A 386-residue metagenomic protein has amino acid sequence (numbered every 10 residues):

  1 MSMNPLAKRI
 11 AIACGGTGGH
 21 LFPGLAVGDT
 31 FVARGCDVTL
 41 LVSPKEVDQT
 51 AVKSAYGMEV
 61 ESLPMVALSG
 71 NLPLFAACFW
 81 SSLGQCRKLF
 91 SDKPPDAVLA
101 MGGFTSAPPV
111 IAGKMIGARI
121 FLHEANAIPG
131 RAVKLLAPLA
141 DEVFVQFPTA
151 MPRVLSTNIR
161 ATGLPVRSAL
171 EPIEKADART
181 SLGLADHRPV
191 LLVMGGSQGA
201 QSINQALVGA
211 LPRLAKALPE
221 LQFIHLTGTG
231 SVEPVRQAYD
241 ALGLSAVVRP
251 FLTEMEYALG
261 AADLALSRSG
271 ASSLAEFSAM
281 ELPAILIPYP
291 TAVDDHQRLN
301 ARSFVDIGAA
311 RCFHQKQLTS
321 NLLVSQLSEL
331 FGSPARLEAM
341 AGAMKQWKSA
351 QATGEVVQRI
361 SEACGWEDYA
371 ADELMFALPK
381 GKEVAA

Functional and structural regions predicted by a protein language model:
A7-G15, V32-C78, T162, T229-S231: Conserved nucleotide-sugar phosphate-binding/catalytic loop shared by glycosyltransferases and other
H20-V32: Short amphipathic alpha-helix
D37, V47, M58-E59, K114-A176: Active-site-proximal region of nucleotide-activated glycan assembly enzymes, centered on histidine/acidic-rich loops
L41, E46-Y56, K175-T180, L184-A265 (+4 more regions): Donor-nucleotide binding loops and adjacent catalytic segments primarily of GT-B fold Leloir glycosyltransferases
L68-A97, A107: An amphipathic, basic-hydrophobic alpha-helix
P95-D96, G260-A275, L282-P283: Acidic donor-binding loop of glycosyltransferase active sites
R336-A350: A short, well-ordered alpha-helix in the C-terminal region of glycosyltransferases
S349-A386: C-terminal alpha-helical cap of glycosyltransferases
